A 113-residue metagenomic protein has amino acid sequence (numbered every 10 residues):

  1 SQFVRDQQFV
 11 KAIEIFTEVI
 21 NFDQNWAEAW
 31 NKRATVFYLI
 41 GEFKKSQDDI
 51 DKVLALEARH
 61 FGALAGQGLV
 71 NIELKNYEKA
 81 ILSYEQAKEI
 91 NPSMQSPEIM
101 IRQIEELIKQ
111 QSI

Functional and structural regions predicted by a protein language model:
R5-D6, L39-I40, E73, Q103-Q110: Register position in tetratricopeptide repeats
E18-N21, D51-A55, Q86-E89: Conserved structural position within tetratricopeptide repeats
A27-E28, F61-G62, Q95-S96: Helix-start (N-cap) detector for alpha-helical repeat units in TPR-like alpha-solenoids, especially tetratricopeptide
